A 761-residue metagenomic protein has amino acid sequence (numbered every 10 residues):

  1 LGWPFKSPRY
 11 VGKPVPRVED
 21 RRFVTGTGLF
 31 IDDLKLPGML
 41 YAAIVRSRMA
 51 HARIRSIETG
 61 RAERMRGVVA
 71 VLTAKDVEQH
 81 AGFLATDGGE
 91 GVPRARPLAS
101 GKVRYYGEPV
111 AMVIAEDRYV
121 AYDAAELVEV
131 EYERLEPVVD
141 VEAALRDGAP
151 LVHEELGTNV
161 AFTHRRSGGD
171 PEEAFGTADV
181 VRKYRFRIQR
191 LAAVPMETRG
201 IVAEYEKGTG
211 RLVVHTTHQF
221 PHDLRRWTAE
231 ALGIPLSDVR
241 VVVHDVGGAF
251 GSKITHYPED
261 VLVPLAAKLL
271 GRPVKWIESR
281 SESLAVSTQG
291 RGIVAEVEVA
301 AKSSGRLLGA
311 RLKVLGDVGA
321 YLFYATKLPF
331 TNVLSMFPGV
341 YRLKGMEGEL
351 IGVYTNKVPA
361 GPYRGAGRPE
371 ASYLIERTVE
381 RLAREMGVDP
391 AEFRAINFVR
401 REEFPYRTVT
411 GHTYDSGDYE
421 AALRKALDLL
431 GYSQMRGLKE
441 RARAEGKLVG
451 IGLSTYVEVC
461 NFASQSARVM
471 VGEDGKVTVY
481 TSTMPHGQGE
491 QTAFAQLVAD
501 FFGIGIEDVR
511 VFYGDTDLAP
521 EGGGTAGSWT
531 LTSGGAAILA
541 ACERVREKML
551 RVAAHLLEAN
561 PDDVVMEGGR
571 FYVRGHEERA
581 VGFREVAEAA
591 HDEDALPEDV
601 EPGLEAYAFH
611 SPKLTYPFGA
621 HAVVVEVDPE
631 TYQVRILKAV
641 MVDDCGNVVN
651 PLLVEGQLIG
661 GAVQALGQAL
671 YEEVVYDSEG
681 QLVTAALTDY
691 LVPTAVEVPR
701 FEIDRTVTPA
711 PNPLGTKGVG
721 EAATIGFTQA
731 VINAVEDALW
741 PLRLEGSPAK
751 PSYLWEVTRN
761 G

Functional and structural regions predicted by a protein language model:
L1-F162: Flexible, low-hydrophobicity surface segments
K13, E19-R22, G89, P93 (+7 more regions): Glycine-rich loop/linker segments at domain edges
V18-R22, E126-V139, Q219, R226 (+4 more regions): Extended active-site and interfacial segments that coordinate phosphate-rich ligands in large catalytic machineries
A42, L212-T216, K476-T481, I636-K638: Short, aliphatic-rich beta-strand segments
R64, A74-K75, G233-D238, K268-V274 (+4 more regions): C-terminal catalytic domains of large/alpha subunits in multi-subunit enzymes
A81-T86, A124-L127, R225-W227, F250-H256 (+12 more regions): Short acidic, glycine/serine/threonine-rich loops at helix termini
R146-L232, F398-K476, V683-T694, E702-D704: Helix-loop-helix junctions that connect adjacent transmembrane helices in secondary transporters/permeases, recognized
L236, A249-G271, K275-I277, E490-V498: Thiamine diphosphate
